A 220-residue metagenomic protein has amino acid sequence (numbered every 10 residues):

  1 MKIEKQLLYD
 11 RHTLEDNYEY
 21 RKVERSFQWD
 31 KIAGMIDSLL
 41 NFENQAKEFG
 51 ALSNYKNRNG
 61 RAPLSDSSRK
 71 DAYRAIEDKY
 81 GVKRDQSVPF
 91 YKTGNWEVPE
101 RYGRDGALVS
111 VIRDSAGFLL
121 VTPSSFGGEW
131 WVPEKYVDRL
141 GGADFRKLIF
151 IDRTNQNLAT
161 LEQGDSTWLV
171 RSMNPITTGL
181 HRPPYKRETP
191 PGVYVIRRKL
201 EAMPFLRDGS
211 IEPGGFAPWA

Functional and structural regions predicted by a protein language model:
M1-A62, W96-R139: SH3/SH3-like beta-barrel superfamily modules
K2, D78-K79, V193-I196: Conserved long hydrophobic alpha-helices within structured protein cores
S26, S38, F42, S87-V88 (+2 more regions): Extracytoplasmic low-complexity/disordered linkers and repeat tracts associated with LysM-containing
S68-D71, Y80-N95: Short, structured beta-strand/loop micro-motifs enriched in basic residues and often containing a Trp
R74-R84, L148-I151: A short beta-strand micro-motif
K92-E97, D144-L148: Second-shell loop/turn segments in exported
D114, F126-G128, P133-A220: Gly/Pro-biased beta-strand-loop elements
